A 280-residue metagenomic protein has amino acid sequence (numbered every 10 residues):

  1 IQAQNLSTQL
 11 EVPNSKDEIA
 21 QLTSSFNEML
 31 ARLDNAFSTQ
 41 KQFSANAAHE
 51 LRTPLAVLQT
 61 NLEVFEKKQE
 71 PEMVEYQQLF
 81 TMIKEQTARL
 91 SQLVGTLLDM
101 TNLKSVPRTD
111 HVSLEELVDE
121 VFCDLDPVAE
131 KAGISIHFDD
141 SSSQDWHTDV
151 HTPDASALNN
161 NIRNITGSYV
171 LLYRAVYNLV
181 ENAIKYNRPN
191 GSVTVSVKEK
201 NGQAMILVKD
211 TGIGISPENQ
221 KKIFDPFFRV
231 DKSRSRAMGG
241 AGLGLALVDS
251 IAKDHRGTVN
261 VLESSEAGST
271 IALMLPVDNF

Functional and structural regions predicted by a protein language model:
I1-A47, L51, A56-V74, T81 (+10 more regions): Membrane-proximal HAMP signal-relay module
K16, D110-D126, A132-D145: A conserved beta-strand-to-alpha-helix junction within the catalytic ATP-binding
L103-D110, W146-T148, P153, L158-G167: Conserved micro-motifs of the catalytic ATP-binding
A183-I184: Short helix-loop "hinge" at the ATP-lid/N-box region of the Bergerat-fold HATPase_c
N190-G202: Short beta-strand/loop element within the Bergerat-fold HATPase_c
D210: Acidic ATP/Mg2+-coordinating residue in the GHKL
I215-R229: Short conserved segment of the HATPase_c
A267-S269: Glycine-rich GHKL/ HATPase_c ATP-binding element in histidine kinases
